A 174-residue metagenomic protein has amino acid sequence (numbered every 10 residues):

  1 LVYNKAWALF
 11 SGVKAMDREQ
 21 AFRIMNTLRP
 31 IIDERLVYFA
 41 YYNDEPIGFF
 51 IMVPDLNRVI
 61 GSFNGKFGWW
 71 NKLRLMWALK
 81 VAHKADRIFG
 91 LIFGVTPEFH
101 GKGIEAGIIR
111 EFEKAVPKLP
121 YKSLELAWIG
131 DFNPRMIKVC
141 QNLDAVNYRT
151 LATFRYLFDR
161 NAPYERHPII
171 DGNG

Functional and structural regions predicted by a protein language model:
L1-S11, A15, E19, T27-P30 (+4 more regions): Terminal substrate-recognition subdomain of acyl/acetyltransferases
L1-V95, R110: A conserved beta-strand-loop-helix scaffold within acyl/acetyltransferase catalytic domains
E45, K102, L119: Structured loop/turn residues at beta-strand edges in well-structured enzyme cores
P46-G48, D55-G61, F99-H100, D131-K138 (+1 more regions): Flexible loop/turn segments at secondary-structure boundaries
R87-V95, H100-V116, N142: Conserved acetyl-CoA-binding loop-helix of GNAT-fold acetyltransferases
